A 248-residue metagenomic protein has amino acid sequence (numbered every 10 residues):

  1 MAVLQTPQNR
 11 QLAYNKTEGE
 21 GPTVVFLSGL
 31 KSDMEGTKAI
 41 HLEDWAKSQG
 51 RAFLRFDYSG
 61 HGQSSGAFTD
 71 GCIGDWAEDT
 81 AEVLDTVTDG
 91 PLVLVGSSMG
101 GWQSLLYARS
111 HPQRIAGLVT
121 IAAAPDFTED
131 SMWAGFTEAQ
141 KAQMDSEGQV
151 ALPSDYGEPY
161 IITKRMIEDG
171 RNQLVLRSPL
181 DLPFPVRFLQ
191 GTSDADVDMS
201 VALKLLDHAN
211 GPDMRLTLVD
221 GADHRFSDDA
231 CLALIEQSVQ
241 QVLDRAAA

Functional and structural regions predicted by a protein language model:
M1-G19: N-terminal cap/lid segment of alpha/beta-hydrolase-fold proteins
N9, R114-L218, D223-A248: The alpha/beta-hydrolase serine catalytic core
G21-G29: Short beta-strand element of the alpha/beta-hydrolase
L30-E43, S200: The serine-hydrolase catalytic nucleophile loop
H41-S65: Conserved alpha/beta-hydrolase
D70-V87: Alpha/beta-hydrolase active-site loop
L94-G96, I121: Short beta-strand immediately N-terminal to the catalytic nucleophile in serine-hydrolase-like folds
G96-S104: Gly/Ala-rich beta-loop-alpha elbow adjacent to hydrolase catalytic centers
